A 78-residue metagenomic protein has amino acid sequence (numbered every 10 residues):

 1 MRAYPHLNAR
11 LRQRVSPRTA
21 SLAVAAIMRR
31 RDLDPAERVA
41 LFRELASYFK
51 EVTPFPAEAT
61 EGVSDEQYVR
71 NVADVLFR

Functional and structural regions predicted by a protein language model:
M1-R78: Membrane-interfacial and juxtamembrane segments of integral membrane proteins
